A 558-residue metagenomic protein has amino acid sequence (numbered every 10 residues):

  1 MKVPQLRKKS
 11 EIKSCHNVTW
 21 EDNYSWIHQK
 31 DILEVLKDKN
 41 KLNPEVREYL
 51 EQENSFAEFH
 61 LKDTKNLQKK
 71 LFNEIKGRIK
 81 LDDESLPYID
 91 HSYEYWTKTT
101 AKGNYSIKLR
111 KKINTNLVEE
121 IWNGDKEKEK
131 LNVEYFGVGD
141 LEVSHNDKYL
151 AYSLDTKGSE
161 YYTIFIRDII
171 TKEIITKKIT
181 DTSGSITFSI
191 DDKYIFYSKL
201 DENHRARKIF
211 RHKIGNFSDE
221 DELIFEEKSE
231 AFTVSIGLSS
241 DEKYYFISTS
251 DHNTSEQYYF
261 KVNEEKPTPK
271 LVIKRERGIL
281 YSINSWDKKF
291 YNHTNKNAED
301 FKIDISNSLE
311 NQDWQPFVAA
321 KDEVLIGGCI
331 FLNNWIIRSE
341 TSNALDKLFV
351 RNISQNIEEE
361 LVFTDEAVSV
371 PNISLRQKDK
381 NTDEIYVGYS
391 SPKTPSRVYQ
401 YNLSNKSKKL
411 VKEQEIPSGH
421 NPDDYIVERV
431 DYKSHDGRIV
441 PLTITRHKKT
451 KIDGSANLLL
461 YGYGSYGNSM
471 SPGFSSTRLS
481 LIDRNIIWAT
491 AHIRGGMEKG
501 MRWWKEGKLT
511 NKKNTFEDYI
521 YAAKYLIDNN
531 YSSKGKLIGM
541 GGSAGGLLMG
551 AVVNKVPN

Functional and structural regions predicted by a protein language model:
M1-E384, G388-S396, Q400-N405, N421 (+2 more regions): Beta-propeller folds
K126-L141, S153-S159, E173, T364 (+5 more regions): Cap/lid segment of the alpha/beta-hydrolase catalytic domain
